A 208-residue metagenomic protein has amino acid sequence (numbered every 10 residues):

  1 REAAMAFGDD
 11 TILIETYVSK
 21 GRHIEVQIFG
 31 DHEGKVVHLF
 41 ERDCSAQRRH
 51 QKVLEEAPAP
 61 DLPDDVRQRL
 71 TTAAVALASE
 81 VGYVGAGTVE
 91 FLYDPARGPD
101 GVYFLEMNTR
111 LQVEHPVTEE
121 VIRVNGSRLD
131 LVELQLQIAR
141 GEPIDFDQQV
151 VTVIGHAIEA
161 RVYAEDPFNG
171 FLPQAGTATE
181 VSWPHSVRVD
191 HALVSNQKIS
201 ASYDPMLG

Functional and structural regions predicted by a protein language model:
R1-G208: ATP-dependent carboxylate activation and anion-phosphoryl transfer catalytic cores that bind Mg-ATP to form
